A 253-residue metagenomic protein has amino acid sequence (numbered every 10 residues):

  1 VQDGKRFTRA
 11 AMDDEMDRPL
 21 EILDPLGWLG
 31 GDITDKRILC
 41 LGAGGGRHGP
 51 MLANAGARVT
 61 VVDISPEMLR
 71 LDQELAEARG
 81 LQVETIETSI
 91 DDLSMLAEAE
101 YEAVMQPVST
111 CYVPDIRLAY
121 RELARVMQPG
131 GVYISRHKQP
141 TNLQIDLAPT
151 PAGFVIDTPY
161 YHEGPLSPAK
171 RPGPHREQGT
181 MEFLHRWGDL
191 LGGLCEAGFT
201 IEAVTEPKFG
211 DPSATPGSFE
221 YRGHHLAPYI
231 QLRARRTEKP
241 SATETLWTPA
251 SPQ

Functional and structural regions predicted by a protein language model:
R6-K36: Conserved alpha-helix/loop element of class I SAM-dependent methyltransferases that forms part of the SAM/SAH-binding
K36-L93: Class I SAM-dependent methyltransferase SAM/SAH-binding core
D91-V104: A short acidic, Gly/Pro-enriched loop at the edge of an enzyme's catalytic core that lines a small-molecule cofactor
E102-R117: A short SAM/SAH-binding and catalytic strip from SAM-dependent methyltransferases
R117-V132: A short glycine-rich, Lys/Arg-flanked "PGG" loop and its adjoining helix->strand segment in the class I
V132-A169: Conserved class I S-adenosyl-L-methionine
T141-I145, P174-D189: Acceptor-substrate binding/catalytic loop of class I
M181-V204: Short alpha-helix
